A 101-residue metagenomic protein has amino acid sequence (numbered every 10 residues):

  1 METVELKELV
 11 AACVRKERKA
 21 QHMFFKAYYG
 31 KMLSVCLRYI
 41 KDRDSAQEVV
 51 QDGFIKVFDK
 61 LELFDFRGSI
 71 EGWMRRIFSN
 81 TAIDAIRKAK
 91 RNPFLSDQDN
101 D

Functional and structural regions predicted by a protein language model:
M1-A11, N100-D101: Intrinsic, short, N-terminal disordered tails of RNA polymerase sigma-factor systems
K7-V14, F54, F58: Regular secondary-structure segments
V10-S34: A short, charge-rich alpha-helical start-of-domain segment used by transcription regulators
S34, E48-I55, D59, G68-N80: Structural recognition of an alpha-helix C-terminal capping motif at a helix-to-coil junction
L63, R76-D97: Arg/Lys-rich amphipathic alpha helix in sigma70-family domain 2
